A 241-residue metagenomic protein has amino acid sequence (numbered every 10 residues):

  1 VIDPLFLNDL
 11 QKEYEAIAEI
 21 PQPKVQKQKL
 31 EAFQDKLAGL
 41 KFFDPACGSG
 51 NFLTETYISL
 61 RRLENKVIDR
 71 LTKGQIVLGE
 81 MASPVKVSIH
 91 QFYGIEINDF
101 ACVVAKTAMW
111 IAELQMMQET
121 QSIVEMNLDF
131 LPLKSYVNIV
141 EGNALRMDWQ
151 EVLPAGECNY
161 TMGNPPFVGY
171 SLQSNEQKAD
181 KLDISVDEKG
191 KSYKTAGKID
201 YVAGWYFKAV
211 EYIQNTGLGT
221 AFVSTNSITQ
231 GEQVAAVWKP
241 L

Functional and structural regions predicted by a protein language model:
V1-L241: SAM-dependent methyltransferase catalytic region
